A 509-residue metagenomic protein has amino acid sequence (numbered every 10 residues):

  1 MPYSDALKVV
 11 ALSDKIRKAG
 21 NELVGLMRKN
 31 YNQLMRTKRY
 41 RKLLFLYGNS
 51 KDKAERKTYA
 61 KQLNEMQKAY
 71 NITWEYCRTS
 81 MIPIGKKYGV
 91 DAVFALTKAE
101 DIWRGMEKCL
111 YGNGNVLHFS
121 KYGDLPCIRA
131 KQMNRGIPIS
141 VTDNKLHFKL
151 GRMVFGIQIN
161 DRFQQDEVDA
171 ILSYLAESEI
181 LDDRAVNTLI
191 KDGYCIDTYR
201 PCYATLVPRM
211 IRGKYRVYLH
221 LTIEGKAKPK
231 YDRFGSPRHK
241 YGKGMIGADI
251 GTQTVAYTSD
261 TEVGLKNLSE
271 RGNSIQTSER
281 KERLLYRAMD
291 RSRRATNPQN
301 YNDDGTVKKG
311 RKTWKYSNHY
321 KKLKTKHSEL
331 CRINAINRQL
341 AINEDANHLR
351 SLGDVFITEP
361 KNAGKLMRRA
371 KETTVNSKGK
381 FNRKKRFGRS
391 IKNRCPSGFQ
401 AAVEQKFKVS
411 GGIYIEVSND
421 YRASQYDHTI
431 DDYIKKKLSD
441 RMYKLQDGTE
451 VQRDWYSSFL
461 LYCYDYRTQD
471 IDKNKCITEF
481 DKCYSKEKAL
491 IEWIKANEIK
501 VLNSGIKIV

Functional and structural regions predicted by a protein language model:
M1-K98, N297, Y301-R311, K315-H319 (+2 more regions): Long, compositionally biased intrinsically disordered regions
L23, T97-G105, C109, W455-D465: Stable alpha-helical structural segments in soluble proteins, enriched in small hydrophobic residues
M27-Y31, M106, L110-L117, G411-Y414: Long, hydrophobic, amphipathic alpha-helical segments used as structural scaffolds
R39-S50, L117-G136, F480-A496: Amphipathic alpha-helical surface "interface" segments used for docking/oligomerization or membrane association within
S50-G213, G388-R389, N393: Acidic carboxylate diad motif detector
V217-V509: Positively charged, helix-rich recognition surfaces that bind polyanionic ligands
